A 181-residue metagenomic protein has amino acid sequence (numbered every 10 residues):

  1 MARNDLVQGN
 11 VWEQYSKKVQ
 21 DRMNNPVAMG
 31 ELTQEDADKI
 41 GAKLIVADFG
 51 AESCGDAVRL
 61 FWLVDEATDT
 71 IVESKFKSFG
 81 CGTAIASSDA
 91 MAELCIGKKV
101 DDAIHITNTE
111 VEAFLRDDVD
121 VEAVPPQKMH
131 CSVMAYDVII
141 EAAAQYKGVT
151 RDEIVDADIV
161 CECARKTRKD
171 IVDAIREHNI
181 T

Functional and structural regions predicted by a protein language model:
M1-T181: Domain-level signature for proteins that mediate thiol-based redox and metal-cofactor handling
